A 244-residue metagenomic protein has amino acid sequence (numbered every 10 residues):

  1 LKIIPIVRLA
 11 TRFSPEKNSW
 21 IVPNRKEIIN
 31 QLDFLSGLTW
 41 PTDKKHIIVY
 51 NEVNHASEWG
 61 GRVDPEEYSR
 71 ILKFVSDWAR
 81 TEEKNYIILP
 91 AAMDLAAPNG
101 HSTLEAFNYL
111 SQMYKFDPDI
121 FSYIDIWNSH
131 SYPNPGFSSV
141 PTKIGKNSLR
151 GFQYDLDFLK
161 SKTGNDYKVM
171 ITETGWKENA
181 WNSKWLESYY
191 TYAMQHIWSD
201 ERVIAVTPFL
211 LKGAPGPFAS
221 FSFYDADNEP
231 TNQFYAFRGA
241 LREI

Functional and structural regions predicted by a protein language model:
I3-K17, I21-G37, K45, D64-T191 (+2 more regions): Noncatalytic carbohydrate-binding groove/subsite architecture in carbohydrate-active enzymes
N51, W176, G213: Histidine-bearing beta->alpha loop at or near hydrolase active sites
V53-E58: Aromatic- and kink-enriched transmembrane "portal" helix at the membrane-lumen/periplasm boundary that abuts
W198: Substrate-engagement module of ASCE P-loop NTPases
A205, F209-G213: Eukaryote-biased recognition of C-terminal alpha-helical segments
